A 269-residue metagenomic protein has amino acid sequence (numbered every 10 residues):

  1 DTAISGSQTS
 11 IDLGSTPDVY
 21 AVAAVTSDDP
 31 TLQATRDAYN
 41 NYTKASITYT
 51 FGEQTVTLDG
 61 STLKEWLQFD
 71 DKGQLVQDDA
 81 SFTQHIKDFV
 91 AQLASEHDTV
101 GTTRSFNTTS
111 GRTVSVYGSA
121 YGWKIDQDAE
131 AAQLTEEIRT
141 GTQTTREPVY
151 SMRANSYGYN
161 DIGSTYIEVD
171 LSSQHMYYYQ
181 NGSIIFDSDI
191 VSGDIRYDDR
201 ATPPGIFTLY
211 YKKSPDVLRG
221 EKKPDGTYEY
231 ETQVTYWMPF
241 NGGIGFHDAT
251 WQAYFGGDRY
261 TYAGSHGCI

Functional and structural regions predicted by a protein language model:
D1-T232, Y236: Surface-exposed, secretory/extracytoplasmic low-complexity segments enriched in Ser/Thr/Asn/Gly/Pro
A201-P204, G220-I269: Exported/periplasmic cell-wall-interacting domains
